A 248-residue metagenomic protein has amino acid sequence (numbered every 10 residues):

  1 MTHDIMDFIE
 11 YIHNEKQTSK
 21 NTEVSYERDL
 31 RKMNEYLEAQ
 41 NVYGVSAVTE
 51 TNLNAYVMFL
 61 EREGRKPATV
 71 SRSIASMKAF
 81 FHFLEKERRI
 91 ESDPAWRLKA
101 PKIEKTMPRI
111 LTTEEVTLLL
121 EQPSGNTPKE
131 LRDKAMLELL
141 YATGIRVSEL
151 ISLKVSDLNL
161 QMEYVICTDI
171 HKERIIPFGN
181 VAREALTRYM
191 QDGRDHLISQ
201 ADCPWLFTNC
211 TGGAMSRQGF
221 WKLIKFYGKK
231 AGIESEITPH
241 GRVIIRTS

Functional and structural regions predicted by a protein language model:
M1-S248: Conserved catalytic core of the tyrosine transesterase superfamily
